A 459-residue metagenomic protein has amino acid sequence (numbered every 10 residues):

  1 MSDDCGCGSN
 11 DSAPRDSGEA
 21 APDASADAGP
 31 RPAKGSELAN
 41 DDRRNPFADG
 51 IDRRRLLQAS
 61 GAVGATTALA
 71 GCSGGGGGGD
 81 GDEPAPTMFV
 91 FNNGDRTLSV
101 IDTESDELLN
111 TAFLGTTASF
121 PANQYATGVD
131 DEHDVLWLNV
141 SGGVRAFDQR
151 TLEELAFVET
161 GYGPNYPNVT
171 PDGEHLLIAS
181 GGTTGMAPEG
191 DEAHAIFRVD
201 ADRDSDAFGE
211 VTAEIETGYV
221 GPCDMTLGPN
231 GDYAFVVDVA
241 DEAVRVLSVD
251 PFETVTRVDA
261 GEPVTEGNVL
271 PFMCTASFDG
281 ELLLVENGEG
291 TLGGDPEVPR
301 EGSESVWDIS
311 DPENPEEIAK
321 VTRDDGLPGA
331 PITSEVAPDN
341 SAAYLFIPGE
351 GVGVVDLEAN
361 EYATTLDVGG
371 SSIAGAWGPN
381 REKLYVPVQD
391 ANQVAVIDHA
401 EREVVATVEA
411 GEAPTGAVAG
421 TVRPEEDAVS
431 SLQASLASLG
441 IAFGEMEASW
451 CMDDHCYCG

Functional and structural regions predicted by a protein language model:
M1, I51-G64, G71: N-terminal export leaders
M1-I51: N-terminal secretory signal peptides
C7-S9, G74, D453, C458: Disulfide-rich extracellular modules and peptides
P32, N40, Q58-A59, G71 (+2 more regions): Generic detector of low-complexity/intrinsically disordered segments and short hydrophobic N-terminal stretches
P46, G71-G74, E289: A short, compositionally biased domain-edge/stem linker segment
P46-A48, G77-G78, Y166: Short gly/ser-rich anion-binding loops that grip negatively charged ligand groups
S60, D80-G459: Predominantly soluble domains enriched in secretory-pathway, periplasmic, or organellar proteins
L69-D82: Sec-dependent signal peptide cleavage junction
